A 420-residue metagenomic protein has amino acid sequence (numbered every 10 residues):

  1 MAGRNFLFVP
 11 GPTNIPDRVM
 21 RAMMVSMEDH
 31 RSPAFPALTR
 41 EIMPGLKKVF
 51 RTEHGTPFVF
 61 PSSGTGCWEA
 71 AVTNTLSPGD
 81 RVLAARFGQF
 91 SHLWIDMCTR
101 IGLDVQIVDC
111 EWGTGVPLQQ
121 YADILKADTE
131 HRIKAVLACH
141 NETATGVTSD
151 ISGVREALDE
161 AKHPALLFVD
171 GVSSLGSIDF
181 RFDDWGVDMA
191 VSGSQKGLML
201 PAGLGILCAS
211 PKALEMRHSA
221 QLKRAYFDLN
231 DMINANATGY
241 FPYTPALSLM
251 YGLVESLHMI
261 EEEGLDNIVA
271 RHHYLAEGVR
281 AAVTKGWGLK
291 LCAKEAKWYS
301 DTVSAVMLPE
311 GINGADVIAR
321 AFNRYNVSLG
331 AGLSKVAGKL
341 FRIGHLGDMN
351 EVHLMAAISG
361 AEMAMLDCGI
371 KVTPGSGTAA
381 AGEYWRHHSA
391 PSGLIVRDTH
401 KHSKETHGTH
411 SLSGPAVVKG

Functional and structural regions predicted by a protein language model:
A2, K335, K339-G420: PLP-dependent enzyme catalytic core of the Aspartate aminotransferase-like
G3-P61, T65: A glycine-/small-polar-enriched, mobile loop at the entrance of the PLP active site in fold-type I
N14-I15, Q195-A282, P391: Active-site C-terminal subdomain of aminotransferase-like
G55-L83, F87, S91-D96: Conserved beta-loop-alpha segment that forms the PLP phosphate-binding cup at the N-terminus of a helix
V116-G176, M189: Active-site phosphate-binding strand-loop segment of PLP-dependent enzymes
D183-Q195: Conserved active-site segment immediately N-terminal to the catalytic lysine that forms the internal aldimine
K290-R324: Conserved PLP-binding catalytic core of the aspartate aminotransferase-like
